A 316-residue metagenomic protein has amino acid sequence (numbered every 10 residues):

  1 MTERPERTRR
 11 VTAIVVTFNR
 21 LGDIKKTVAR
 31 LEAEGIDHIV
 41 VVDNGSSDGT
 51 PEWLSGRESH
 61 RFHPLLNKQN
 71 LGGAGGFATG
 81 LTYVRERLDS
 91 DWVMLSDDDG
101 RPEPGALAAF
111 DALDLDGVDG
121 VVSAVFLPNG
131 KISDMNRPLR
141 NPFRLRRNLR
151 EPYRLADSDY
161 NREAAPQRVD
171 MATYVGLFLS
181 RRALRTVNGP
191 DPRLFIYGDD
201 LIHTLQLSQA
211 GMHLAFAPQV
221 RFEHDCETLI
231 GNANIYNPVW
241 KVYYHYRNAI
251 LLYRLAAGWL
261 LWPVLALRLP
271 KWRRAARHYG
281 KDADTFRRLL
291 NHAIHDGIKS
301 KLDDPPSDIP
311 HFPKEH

Functional and structural regions predicted by a protein language model:
N19-A33: Short, well-formed alpha-helical segments that are part of the catalytic scaffolds of diverse glycosyltransferases
D43-E52, Q69, G100-R101: A conserved acidic beta->alpha catalytic loop
N67-R87: Glycine-rich, basic loop-to-helix element that forms the pyrophosphate-binding segment of sugar-nucleotide handling
D89-D99: Short beta-strand-to-loop acidic/aromatic patch adjacent to the donor-nucleotide binding site
G105-P138: Conserved donor NDP-sugar-binding/catalytic core segment of glycosyltransferases
S158-L179: A recurrent flexible, glycine/aromatic-enriched loop bordering the glycosyltransferase active site that acts as
G176-L179, A183-G189, R193-V220: A short, conserved alpha-helix in the catalytic core of glycosyltransferases
W240-K241, H245, G258-H316: Non-catalytic, C-terminal membrane-associated alpha-helical segments of glycosyltransferases
